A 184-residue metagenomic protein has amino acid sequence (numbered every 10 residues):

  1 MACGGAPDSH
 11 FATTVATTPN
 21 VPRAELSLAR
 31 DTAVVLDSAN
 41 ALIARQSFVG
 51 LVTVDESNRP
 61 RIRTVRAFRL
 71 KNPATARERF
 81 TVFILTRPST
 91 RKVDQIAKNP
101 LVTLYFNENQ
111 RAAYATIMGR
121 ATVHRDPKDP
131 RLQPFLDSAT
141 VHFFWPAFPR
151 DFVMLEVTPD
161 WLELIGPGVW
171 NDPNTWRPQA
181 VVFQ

Functional and structural regions predicted by a protein language model:
P7-D31, A113-Q184: Charged, gly/pro-rich active-site loop segments
E25-G50: Short, basic/aromatic recognition patches
A41-S57, V102-F106: A short, Trp-centered hydrophobic/proline-enriched beta-strand micro-motif
S47, R63, E78-V82, K98-V102 (+2 more regions): A generic structural signal for short beta-strands and their flanking turns/coil linkers
A67-Q110: A short mixed-secondary-structure module that forms the rim of ligand-binding clefts
